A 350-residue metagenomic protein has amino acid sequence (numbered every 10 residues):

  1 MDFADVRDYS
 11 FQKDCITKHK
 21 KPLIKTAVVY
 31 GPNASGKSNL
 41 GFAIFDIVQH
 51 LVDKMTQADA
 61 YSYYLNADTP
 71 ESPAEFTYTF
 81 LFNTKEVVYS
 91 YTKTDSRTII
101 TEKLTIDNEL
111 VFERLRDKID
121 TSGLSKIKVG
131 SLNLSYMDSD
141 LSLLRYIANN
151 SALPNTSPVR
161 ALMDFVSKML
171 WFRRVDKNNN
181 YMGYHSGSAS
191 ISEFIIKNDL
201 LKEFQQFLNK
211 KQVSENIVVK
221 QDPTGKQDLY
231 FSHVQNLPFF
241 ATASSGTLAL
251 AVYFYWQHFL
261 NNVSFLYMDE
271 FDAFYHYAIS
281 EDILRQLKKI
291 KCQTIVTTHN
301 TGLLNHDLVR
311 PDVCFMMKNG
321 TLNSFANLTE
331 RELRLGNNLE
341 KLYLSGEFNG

Functional and structural regions predicted by a protein language model:
M1-D46: Pre-Walker A-like glycine/lysine-rich segment at the N-terminus of P-loop NTPase domains
P22-V28, G41-T92: Conserved P-loop NTP-binding catalytic core
T26-A34, G225-H258, F265, F271-Y275: Conserved ABC ATPase signature
A74-T79, T98-I106, T224-V234, V313-M316: Short polybasic amphipathic segments
T92-N216: Electropositive, glycine-dotted interaction segments that contact anionic polymers or phosphate-rich ligands
L200-K226, S232, R331-G350: Acidic, Mg2+-coordinating catalytic modules of nucleic-acid enzymes
F254-H258, V263-F265, F271-I295, H299: Substrate-recognition/cap regions that form aromatic- and gly/pro-loop-enriched pockets for small-molecule ligands
E281-G350: C-terminal lobe/lid and adjacent interdomain/linker elements of RecA-like ASCE P-loop ATPase modules
